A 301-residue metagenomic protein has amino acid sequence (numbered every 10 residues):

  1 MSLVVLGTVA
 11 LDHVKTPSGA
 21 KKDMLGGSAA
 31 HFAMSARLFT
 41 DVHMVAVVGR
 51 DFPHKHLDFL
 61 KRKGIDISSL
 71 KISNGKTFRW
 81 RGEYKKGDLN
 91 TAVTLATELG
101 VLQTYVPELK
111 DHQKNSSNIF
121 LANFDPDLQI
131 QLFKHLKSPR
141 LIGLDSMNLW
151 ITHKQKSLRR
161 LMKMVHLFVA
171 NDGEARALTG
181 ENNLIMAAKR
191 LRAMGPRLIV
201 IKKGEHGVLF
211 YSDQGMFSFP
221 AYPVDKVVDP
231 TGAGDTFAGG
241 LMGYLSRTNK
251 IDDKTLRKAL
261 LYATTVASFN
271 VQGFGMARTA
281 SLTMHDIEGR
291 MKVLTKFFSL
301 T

Functional and structural regions predicted by a protein language model:
M1-V4: Extreme N-terminal starter segment of soluble prokaryotic enzymes
L11-D23, L38-F120, F133-P139, E288-T301: Conserved N-terminal subdomain of the carbohydrate kinase-like
F32-V42, Y244-S246: Alpha-helix C-terminal capping segments
M34, W80-E83, G207-Y211: Short beta-strand scaffold segments in enzyme catalytic cores
A36, N171, G234: Short, conserved phosphate/pyrophosphate- and ester-handling motifs at nucleotide-, phospho-/glycolipid
H56, L128-H135, K156-R160: A short acidic, amphipathic alpha-helical/loop segment
P139-L141, N148-S218: Conserved phosphate/ATP/ADP-binding segment of small-molecule kinases
L184-T301: Conserved phosphate-binding/catalytic region of the ribokinase-like
